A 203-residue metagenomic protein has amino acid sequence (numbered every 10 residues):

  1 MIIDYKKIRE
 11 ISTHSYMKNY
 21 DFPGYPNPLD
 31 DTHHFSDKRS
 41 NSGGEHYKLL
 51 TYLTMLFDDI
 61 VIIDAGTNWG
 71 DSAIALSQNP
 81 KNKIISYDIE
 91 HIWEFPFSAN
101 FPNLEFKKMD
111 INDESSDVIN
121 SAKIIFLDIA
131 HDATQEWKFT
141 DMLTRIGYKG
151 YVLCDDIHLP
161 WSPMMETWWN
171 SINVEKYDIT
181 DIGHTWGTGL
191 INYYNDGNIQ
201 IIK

Functional and structural regions predicted by a protein language model:
M1-F126, A130-K203: A short alpha-helical cap/connector motif
